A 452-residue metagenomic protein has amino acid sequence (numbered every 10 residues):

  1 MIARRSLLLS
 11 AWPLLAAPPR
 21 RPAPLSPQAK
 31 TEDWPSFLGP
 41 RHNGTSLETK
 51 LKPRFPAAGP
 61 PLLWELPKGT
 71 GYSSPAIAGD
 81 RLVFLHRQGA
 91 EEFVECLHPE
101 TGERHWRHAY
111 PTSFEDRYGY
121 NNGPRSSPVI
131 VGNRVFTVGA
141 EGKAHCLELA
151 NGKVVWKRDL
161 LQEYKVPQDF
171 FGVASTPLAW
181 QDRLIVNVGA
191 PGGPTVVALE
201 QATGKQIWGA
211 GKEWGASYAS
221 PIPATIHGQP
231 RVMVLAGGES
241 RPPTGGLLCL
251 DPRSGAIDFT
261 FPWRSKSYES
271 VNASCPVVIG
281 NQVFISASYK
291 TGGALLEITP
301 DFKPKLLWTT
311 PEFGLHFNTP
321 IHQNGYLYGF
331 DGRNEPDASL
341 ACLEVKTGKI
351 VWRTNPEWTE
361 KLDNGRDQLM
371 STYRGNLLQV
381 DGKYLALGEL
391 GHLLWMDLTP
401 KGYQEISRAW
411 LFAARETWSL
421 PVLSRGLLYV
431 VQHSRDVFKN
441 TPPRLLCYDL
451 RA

Functional and structural regions predicted by a protein language model:
M1-W12: N-terminal secretory signal peptides and thylakoid transit peptides that target proteins across membranes
A17-A452: Noncatalytic, solvent-exposed loop/strand surfaces of beta-propeller-type extracellular/periplasmic domains
